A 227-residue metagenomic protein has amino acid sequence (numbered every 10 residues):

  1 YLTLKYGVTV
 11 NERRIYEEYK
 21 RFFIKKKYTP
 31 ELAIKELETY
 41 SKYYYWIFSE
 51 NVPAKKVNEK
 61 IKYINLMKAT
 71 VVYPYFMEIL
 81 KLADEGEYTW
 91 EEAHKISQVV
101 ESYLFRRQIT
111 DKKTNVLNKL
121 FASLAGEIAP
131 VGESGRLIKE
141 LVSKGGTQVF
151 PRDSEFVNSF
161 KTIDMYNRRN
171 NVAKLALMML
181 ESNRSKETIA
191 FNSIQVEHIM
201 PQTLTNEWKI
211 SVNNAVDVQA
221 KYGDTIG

Functional and structural regions predicted by a protein language model:
Y1-K174: A cross-family structural signal marking well-folded subdomains
P53, S182-K186, F191: Hydrophobic alpha-helical segments, principally membrane-spanning helices and signal/leader peptides
N58-K62, M178-S182, D217: Short alpha-helical segments and helix-capping/turn motifs at coil-helix boundaries
L80, D84, L104, R184 (+1 more regions): Alpha-helix capping/termination and helix-coil
G126, P130, E181-K186, I199: Noncatalytic, beta-rich nucleic-acid-contacting surfaces in large DNA/RNA-processing enzymes
R168-K186: Short, contiguous, well-ordered secondary-structure segments
E187-Y222: Histidine-centered nuclease catalytic patch
